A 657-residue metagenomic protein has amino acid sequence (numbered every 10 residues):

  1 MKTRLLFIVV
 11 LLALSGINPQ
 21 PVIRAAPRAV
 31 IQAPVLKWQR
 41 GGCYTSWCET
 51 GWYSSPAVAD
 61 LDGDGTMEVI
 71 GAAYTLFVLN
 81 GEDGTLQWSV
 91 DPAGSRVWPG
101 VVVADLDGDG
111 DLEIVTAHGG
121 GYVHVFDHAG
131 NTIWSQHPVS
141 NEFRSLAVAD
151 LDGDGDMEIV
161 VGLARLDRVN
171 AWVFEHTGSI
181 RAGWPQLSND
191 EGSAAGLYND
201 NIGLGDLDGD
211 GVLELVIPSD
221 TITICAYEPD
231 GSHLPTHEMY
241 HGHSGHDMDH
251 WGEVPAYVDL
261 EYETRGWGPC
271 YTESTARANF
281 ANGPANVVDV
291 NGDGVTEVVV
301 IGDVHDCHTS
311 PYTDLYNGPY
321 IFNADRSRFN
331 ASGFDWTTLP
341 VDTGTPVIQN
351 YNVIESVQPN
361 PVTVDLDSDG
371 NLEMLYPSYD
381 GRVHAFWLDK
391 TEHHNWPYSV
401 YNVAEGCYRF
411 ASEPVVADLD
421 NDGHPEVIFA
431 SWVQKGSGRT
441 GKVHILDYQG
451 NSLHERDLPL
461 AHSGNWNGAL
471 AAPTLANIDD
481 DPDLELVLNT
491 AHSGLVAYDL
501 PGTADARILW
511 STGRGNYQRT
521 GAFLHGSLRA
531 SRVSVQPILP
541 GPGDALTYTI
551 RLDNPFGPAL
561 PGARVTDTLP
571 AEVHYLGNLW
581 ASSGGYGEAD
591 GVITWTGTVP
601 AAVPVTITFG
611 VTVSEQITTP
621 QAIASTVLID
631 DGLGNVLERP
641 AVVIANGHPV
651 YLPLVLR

Functional and structural regions predicted by a protein language model:
M1-A26: Sec-dependent, cleavable N-terminal signal peptides
P21-S527: Extracytoplasmic/lumenal domain signature
R181, L234, P558-P561, V573 (+1 more regions): Short acidic/proline- and small/hydrophobic-mixed sequence motifs that coincide with surface turns and coil-to-beta
D420, D479, N554-P558, L569 (+2 more regions): Short, acidic/polar linear motifs in exposed loop/turn regions
L495, T520-A530, G577, T619-L654: Extracellular/luminal low-complexity Ser/Thr/Pro-rich, glycosylation-prone repeat/linker regions
P540-P561: Short beta-strand elements of extracellular/lumenal beta-sandwich folds
L560-A601: A surface/secretory-pathway sequence property marking extracellular, secreted, or lumenal proteins enriched
T596-Q621: Low-complexity, intrinsically disordered segments enriched in Ser/Thr together with acidic residues
